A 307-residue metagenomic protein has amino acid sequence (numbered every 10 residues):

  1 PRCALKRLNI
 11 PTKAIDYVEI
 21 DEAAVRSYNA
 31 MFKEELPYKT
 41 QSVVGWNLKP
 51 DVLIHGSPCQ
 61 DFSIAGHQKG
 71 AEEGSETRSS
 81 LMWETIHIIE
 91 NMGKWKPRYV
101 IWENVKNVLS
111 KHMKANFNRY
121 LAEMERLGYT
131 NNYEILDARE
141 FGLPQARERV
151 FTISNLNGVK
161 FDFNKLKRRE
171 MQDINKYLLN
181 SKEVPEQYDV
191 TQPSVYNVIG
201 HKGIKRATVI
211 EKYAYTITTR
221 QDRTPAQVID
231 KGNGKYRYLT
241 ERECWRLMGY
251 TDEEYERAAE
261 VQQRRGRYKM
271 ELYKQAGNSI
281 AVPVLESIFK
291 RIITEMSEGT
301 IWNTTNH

Functional and structural regions predicted by a protein language model:
P1-I10: Conserved SAM-binding loop of SAM-dependent methyltransferases across substrates and taxa, primarily the Class I
K13-A14, R98: Residues at the starts of beta-strands that form the adenosine-phosphate
D16-I20, E103-N104: Conserved acidic E/D residue at the C-terminus of a beta-strand in Rossmann-like folds
E22-R26: Short alpha-helix immediately C-terminal to the canonical SAM-binding loop
K33-Q41: Conserved SAM-binding strand-loop segment of SAM-dependent methyltransferases
G45-D51, F62-R223, N233-R237: Class I S-adenosyl-L-methionine
P58: Short glycine-/small-residue-rich Rossmann-like dinucleotide-binding loops
Y188-H307: C-terminal target-recognition/interaction regions appended to catalytic cores
